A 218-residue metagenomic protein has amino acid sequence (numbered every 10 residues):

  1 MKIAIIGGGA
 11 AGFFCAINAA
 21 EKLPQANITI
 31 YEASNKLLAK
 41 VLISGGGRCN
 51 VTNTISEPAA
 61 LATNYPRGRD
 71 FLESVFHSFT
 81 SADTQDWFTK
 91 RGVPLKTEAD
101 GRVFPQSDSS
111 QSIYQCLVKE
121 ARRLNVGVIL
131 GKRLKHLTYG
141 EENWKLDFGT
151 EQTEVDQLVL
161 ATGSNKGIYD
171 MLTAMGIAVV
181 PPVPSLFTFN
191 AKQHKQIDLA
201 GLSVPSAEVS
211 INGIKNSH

Functional and structural regions predicted by a protein language model:
I3, A26-I28, L95, L158 (+1 more regions): Hydrophobic anchor at the start of a short beta-strand that flanks the dinucleotide cofactor-binding loop
A4, A20-G46: Glycine-rich FAD pyrophosphate-binding loop
I6, I43, L160-S164: Redox-cofactor binding/interface segments in oxidoreductases and associated redox assembly factors
G12: N-terminal Rossmann-fold NAD(P) dinucleotide-binding loop
G46-T97: Glycine-rich active-site loop/strand segments that organize a redox cofactor
F79-T89, A99-L124: An accessory alpha-helical subdomain
K96-D100, V183: Short beta-strands and strand-loop turn motifs
Q111-H218: Predominantly flavin-linked oxidoreductase catalytic cores and closely associated redox partners
